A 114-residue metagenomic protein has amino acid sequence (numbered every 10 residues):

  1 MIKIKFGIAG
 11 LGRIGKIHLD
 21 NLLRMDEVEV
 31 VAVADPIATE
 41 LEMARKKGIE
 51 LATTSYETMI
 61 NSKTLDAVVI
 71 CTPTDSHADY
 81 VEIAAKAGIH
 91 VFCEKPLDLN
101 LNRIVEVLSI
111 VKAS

Functional and structural regions predicted by a protein language model:
M1-K47: N-terminal Rossmann-like dinucleotide-binding module
H18, L51-L108: Beta-loop-alpha module in the N-terminal Rossmann-like domain of NAD(P)-dependent dehydrogenases, especially those
L23, K86-A87, S109-S114: Acidic (Asp/Glu)-rich catalytic clusters
M25-D26, S62-K63, S114: Acidic-histidine catalytic/liganding microenvironments
M43-E50, E106-S114: Short, conserved SAM-binding/catalytic segment of Class I S-adenosyl-L-methionine-dependent methyltransferases
